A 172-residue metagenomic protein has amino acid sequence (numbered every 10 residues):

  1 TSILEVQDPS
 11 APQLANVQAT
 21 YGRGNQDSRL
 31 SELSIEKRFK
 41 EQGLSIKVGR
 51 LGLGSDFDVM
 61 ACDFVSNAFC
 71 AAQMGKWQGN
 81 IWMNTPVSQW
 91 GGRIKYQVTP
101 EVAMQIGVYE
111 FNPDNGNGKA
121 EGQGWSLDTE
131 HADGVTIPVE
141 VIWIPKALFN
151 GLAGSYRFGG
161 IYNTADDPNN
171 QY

Functional and structural regions predicted by a protein language model:
T1-P113: Outer membrane beta-barrel
S2, F111, I144-K146, N163: Generic structural motif
L30-E32, V87-G91, G134-P138, A153 (+1 more regions): Transmembrane beta-barrel architecture of outer membranes
K40-G43, E101, K146-S155: Short loop/turn motifs that connect adjacent beta-strands in outer-membrane beta-barrel proteins
G91-R93, L127-D128, I144-L148: Generic recognition of flexible, low-complexity loop/linker segments
N115-H131, T136-W143, G159-Y172: Outer membrane beta-barrel transmembrane domains
